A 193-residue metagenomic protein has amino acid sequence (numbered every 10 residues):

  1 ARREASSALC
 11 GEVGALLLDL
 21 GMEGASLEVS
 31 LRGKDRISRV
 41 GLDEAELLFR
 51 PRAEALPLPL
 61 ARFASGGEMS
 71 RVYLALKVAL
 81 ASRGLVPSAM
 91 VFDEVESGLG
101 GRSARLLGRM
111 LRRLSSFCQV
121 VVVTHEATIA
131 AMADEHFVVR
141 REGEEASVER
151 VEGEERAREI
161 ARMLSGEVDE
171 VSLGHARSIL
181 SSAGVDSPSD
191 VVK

Functional and structural regions predicted by a protein language model:
A1-R36: Charged, surface-exposed helical/loop "interaction arms" that form contiguous linear patches used for dimerization
V29-G33, F49-A53, L76-V78, R140-R141 (+1 more regions): Flexible glycine-/small-residue-rich
V40, S65-G66, A79-L85, R112-S116 (+1 more regions): Conserved catalytic network of the ASCE P-loop NTPase/AAA+ motor domain
L47, P51-E54, G67-V91: GG-anchored amphipathic helix commonly corresponding to the ABC/SMC/Rad50 NBD signature/C-loop
P57-F63: Short pre-catalytic strand/loop immediately N-terminal to key active-site residues, enriched for Gly-Thr
L58, L85, S97-R105: Conserved D-loop-proximal element of ABC-family nucleotide-binding domains
D93-V95: Walker B catalytic acidic pair
R102-K193: C-terminal lobe/lid and adjacent interdomain/linker elements of RecA-like ASCE P-loop ATPase modules
